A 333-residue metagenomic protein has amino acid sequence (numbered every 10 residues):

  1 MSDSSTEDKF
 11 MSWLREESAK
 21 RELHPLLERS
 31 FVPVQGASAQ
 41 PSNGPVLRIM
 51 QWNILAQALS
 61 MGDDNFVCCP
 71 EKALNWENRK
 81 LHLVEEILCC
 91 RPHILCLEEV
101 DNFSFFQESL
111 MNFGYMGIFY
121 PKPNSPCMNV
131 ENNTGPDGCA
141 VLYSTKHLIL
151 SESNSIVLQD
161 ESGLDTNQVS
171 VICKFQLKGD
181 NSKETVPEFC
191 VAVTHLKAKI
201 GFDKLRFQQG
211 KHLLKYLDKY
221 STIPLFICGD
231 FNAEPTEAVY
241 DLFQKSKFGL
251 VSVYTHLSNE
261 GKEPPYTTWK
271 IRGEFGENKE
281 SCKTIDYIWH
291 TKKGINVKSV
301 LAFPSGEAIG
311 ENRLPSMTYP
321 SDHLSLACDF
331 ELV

Functional and structural regions predicted by a protein language model:
S2-G36, H93, H147, G201-F202 (+3 more regions): Metal-dependent phosphoester-hydrolase catalytic domains
T6-V46, I94-L196, Y287-I288, L301-F303: Structured beta-strand-rich core segments of catalytic domains in phosphoester-bond hydrolases
I49-M50, F226-I227: Residue-level marker for buried hydrophobic side chains located in beta-strands that build the well-ordered beta-sheet
W52-N53, L83, L142, C173 (+6 more regions): Generic structural signal for small/hydrophobic residues in well-ordered secondary structure, especially within
I54, V100, L196, D230-F231 (+1 more regions): Active-site metal-binding loops of divalent metal-dependent hydrolases
I54-E77, C127-M128, S162-G163, K197-I200: Acidic/histidine-rich helix-loop elements that form or flank divalent-metal/phosphate-binding sites at the catalytic
K80, E85-L97: Proline-aspartate-enriched helix->loop->beta-strand connector
H82, F105, D137, I172 (+3 more regions): Alpha-helical elements of Rossmann-like donor-binding domains used by nucleotide-donor carbohydrate transfer enzymes
